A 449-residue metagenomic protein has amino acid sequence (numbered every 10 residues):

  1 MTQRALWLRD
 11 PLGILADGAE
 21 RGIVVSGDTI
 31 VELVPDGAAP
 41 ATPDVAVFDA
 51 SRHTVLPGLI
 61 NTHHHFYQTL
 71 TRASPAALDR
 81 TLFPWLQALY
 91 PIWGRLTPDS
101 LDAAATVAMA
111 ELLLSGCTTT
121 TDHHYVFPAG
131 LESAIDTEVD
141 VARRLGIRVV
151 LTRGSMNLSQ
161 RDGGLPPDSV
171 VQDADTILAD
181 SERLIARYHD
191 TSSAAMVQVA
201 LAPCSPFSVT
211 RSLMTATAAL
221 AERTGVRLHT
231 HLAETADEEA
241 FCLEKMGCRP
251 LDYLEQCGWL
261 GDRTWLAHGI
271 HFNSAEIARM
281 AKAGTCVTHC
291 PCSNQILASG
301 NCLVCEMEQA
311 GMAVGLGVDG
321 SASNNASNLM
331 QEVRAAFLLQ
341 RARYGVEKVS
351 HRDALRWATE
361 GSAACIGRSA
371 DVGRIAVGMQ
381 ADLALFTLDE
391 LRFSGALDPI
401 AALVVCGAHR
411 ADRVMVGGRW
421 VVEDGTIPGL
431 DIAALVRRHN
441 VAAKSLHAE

Functional and structural regions predicted by a protein language model:
M1-R21, V25-G27, V31, T359-E449: Active-site microenvironment of metallo-dependent hydrolases
T2-G13, P40-P84, T106, L113-L114 (+1 more regions): Replace "His-x-His-based motif
P11, I23, D28, R52 (+15 more regions): Divalent metal-coordination and catalytic microenvironments
A73, A236-C248, E276-A281, A298-E308 (+1 more regions): Histidine/acidic-residue-rich catalytic or RNA/ligand-binding cores of hydrolases and nuclease-related proteins
A73-H123, P128-R148, A179-S193, N440-A448: Alpha-helical scaffold segments that flank or form the walls of functional sites
G130-G269: Metal-coordinating catalytic core of metallo-dependent amide/deamination hydrolases
Q256-R263, C305-E390, V405-C406: His/Asp/Glu-enriched, well-ordered alpha-helical/loop segment that forms or immediately abuts the divalent-metal
F272, E276-G284, P291-I296: Long hydrophobic segments that form regular secondary structure
